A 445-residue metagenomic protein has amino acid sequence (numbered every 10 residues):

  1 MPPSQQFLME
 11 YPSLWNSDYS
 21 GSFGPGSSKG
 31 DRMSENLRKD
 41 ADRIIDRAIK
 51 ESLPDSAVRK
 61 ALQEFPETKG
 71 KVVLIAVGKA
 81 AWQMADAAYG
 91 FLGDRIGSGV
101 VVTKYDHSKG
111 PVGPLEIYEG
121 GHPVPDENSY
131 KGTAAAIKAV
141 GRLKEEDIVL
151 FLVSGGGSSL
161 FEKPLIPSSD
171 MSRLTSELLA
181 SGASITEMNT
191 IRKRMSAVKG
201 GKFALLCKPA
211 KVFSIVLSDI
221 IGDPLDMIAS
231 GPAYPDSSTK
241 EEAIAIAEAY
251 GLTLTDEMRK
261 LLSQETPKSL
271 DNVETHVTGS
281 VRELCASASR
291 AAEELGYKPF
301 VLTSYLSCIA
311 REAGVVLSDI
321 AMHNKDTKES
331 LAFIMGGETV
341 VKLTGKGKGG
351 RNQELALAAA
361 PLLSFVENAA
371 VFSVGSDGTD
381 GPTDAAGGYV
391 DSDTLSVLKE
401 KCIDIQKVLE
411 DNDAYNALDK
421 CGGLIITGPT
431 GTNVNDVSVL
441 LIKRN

Functional and structural regions predicted by a protein language model:
M33-I75, Q83-M84: An N-terminal, well-structured beta->alpha segment
M84-S108: Active-site cofactor/substrate anionic-group-binding motifs, chiefly glycine- and Lys/Arg-rich phosphate-binding loops
A87-I96, P114-I117, I137, G141 (+6 more regions): A glycine- and small-aliphatic-rich helix-loop capping segment at beta-alpha/alpha-beta transitions that lines
V102-E145, E187, I191-R192: Glycine-rich oxoanion-binding loops at beta->alpha junctions
K138-M227, P232-P235, Q406, E410-D413 (+3 more regions): Glycine-rich, mobile lid/loop segments that gate access to catalytic sites or pores
P164-S184, D236-G251, K346-V371: Gly/Ser/Thr-rich active-site loops/lids in small-molecule metabolic enzymes that frequently grip phosphoryl groups
R192, A210-F213, P235-V316, I320-H323: Accessory alpha-helical/coil subdomains and C-terminal extensions that flank or cap enzyme catalytic cores
L357-N445: Internal helix-turn-beta structural module
